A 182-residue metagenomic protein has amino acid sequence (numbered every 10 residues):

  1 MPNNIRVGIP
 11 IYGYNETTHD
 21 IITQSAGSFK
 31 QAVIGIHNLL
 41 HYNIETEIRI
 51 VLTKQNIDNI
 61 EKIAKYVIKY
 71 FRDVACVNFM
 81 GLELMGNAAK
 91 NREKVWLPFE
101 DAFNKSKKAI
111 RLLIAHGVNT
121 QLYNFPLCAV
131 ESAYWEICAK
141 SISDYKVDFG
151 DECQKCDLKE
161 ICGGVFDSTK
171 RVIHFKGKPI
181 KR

Functional and structural regions predicted by a protein language model:
M1-M80: Radical SAM/AdoMet-radical enzyme domain recognition
T17, N87, F166: Glycine/Thr-rich phosphate-binding loops of Rossmann-like dinucleotide-binding domains
H19-T23, A102, C162, T169: Short clusters of hydrophobic/aromatic residues that line enzyme substrate/ligand-binding pockets
I36-I44, A64-Y70, E100-L113, L127-D144 (+1 more regions): A short, terminal or domain-edge coil/loop segment
N59, C76, L82-Q154, K159-I161: A C-terminal junction/extension of Radical SAM enzymes
K146, G150-R182: Radical SAM enzyme core and accessory elements
